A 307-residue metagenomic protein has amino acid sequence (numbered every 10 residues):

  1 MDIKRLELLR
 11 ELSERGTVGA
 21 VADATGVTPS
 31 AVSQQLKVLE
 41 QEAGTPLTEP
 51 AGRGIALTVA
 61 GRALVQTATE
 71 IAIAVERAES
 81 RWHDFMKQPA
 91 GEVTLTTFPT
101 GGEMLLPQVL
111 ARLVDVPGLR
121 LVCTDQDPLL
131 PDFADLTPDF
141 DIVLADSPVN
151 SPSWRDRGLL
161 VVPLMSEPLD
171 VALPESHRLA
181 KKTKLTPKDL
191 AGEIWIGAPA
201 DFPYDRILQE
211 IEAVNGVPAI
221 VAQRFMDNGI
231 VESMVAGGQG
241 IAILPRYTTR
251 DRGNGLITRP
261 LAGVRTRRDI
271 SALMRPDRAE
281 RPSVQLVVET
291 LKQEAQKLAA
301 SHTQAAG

Functional and structural regions predicted by a protein language model:
L12-T28: Short helix-boundary/capping micro-motifs
E40-L57: A short LG(V/I)-centered, amphipathic sequence patch enriched for acidic residue(s) preceding the LG motif
E42-A43, L64-M86: Alpha-helical linker/hinge and terminal dimerization helices associated with HTH transcriptional regulators
E92-S151: Central regulatory/effector-binding core of bacterial HTH transcription factors
R155-L169, L173-W195: Flexible hinge/capping segments at coil-to-helix
R157-L160, G229-D277: Beta-alpha-beta core module
I194-V214: Secondary-structure junction motif
R259-T303: A late-sequence structural motif
